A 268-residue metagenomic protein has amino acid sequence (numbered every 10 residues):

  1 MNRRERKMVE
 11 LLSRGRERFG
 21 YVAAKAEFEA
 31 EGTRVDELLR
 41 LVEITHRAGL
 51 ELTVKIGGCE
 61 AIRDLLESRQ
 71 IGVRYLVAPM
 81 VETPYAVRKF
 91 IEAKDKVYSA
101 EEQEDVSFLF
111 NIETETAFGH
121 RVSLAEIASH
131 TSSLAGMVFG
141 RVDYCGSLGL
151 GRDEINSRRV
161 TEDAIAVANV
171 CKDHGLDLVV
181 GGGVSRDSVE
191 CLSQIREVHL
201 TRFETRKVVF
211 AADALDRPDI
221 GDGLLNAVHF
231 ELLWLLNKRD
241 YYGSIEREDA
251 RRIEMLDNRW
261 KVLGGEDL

Functional and structural regions predicted by a protein language model:
M1-L268: Expand to "…catalyze enediolate/carbanion chemistry for C-C bond making/breaking, isomerization, decarboxylation
